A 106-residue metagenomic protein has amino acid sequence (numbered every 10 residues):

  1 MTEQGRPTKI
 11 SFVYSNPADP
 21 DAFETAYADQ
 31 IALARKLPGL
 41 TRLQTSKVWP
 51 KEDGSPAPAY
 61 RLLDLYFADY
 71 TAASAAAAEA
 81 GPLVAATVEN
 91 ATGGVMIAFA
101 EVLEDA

Functional and structural regions predicted by a protein language model:
M1-A106: Macromolecular interaction modules
